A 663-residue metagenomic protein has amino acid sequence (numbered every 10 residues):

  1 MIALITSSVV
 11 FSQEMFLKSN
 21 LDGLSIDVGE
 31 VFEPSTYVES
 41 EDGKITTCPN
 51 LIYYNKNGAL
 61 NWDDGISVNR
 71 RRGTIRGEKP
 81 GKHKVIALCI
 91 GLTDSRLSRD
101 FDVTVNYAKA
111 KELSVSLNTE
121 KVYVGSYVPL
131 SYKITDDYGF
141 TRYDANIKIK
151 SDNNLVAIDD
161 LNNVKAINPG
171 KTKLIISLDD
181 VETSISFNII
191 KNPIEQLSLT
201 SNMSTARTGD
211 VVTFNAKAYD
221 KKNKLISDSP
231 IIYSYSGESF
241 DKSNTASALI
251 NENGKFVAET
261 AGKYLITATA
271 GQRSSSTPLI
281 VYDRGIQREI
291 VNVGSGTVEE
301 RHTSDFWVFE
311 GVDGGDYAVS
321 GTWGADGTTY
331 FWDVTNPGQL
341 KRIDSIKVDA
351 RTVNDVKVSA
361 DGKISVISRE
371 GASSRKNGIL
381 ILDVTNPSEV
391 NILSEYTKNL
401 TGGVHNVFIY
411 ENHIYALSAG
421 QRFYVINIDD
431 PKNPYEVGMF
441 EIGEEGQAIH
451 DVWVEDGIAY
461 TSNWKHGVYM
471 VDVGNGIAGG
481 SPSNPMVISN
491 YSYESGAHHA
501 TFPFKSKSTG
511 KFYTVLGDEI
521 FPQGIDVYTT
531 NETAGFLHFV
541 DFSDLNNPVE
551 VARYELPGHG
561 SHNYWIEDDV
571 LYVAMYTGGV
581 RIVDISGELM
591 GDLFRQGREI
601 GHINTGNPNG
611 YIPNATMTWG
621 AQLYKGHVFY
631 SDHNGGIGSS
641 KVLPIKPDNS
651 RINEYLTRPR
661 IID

Functional and structural regions predicted by a protein language model:
M1-A3: Sec-dependent signal peptide recognition, specifically the positively charged N-region followed immediately by
Q13-Q287: Extracytoplasmic soluble-region selector
T200-M203, S243, E259-D663: Feature marking well-ordered beta-strand scaffolds used for ligand recognition
